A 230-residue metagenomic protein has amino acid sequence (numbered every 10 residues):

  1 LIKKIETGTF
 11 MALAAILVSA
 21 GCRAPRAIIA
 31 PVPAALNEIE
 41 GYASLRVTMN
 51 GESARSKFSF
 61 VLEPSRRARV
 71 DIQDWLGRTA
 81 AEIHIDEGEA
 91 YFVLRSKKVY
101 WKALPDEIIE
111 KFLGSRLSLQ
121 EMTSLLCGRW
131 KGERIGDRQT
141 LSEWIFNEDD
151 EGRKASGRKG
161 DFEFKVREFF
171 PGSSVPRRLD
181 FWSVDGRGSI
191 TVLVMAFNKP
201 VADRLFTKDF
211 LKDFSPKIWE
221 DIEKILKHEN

Functional and structural regions predicted by a protein language model:
L1-A20: Sec-dependent bacterial lipoprotein signal peptides
G21-V61, R67, G186, K199-R204 (+1 more regions): N-terminal leader/targeting segments and the immediate start of mature chains
N37-V47, G114, S118-L119, T123-L126: Tryptophan-anchored aromatic micro-motifs
R46-T48, D71-Q73, V93, R158 (+1 more regions): A generic structural motif
E52-S56, T79-I85, D161, G188: Amphipathic hydrophobic-ligand
F58-L62, I83-I85, F146, K165-F170: Extended lipid/amphipathic-ligand handling interfaces
R67-Q120: An acidic-aromatic
K131-H228: Gly/Pro-enriched, hydrophobic low-complexity segments that function as extracytoplasmic propeptides/linkers
